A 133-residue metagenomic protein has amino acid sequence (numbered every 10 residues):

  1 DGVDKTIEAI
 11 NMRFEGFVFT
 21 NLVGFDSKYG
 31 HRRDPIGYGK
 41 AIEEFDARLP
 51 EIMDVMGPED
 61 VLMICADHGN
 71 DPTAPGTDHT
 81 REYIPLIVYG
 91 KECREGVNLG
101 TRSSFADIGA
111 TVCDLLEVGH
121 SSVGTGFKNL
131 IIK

Functional and structural regions predicted by a protein language model:
D1-K133: Feature captures the catalytic ectodomains and active-site-proximal regions of enzymes that hydrolyze or transfer
